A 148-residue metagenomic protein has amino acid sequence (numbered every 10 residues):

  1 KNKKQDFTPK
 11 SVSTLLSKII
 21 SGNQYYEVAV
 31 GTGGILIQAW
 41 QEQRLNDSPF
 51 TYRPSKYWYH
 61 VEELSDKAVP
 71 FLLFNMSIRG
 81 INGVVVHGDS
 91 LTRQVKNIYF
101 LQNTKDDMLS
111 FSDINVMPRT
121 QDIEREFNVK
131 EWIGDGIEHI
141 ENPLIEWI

Functional and structural regions predicted by a protein language model:
K1-G22, F127-I148: S-adenosyl-L-methionine
P9-K105: Conserved S-adenosyl-L-methionine
G83-W147: Long, ordered, amphipathic alpha-helical scaffolds
